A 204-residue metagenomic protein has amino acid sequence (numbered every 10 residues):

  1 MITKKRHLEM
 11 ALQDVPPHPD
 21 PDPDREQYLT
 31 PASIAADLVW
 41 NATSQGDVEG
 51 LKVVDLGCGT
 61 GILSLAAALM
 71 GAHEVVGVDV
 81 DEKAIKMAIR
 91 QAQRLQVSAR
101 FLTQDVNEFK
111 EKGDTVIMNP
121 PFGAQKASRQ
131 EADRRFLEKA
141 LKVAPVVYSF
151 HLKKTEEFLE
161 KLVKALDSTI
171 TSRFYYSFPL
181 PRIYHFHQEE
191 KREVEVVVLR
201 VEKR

Functional and structural regions predicted by a protein language model:
M1-V54, L65: S-adenosyl-L-methionine
G57: Conserved glycine-centered beta->alpha loop in an early N-terminal alpha/beta scaffold
T60-A72: Conserved SAM-binding loop of SAM-dependent methyltransferases across substrates and taxa, primarily the Class I
E74-D79: Conserved SAM-binding motif I beta-strand of class I
K83-A84: Conserved short alpha-helix immediately C-terminal to the canonical SAM/SAH-binding motif I of Rossmann-like
A88: Conserved SAM-binding loop
Q96-V106: Conserved SAM-binding strand-loop segment of SAM-dependent methyltransferases
Q104-V197: S-adenosylmethionine
